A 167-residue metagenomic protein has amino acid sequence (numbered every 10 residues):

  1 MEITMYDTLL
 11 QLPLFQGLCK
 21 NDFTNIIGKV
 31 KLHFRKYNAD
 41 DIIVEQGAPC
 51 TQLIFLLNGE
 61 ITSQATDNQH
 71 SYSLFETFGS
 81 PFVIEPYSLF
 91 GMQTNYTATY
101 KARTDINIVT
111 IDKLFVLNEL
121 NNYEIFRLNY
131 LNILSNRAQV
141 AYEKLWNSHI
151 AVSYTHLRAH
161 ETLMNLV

Functional and structural regions predicted by a protein language model:
M1-A39, F78-G79, V83-I84, S88-M92: Cyclic nucleotide-binding regulatory module and flanking cytosolic helices
V30, S73-N132: Cyclic-nucleotide recognition modules
N38, L57-N58, G79, T104: A cytosolic small-molecule/anion-sensing beta-strand core signal
I42-A48: Short phosphate-coordinating micro-motif centered on Lys-Gly-acidic
T51-Q64, S80-P81: Glycine- and acidic-residue-biased ligand/ion/polar-headgroup-sensing regions
R127-E143: Long, low-complexity, charged/polar intrinsically disordered regions in eukaryotic proteins
A141-S153: Short, Lys/Arg-enriched, Trp-marked, Pro/Gly-tolerant hinge/linker segments that flank
T155-T162: Conserved small/polar residues in nucleotide/adenosyl-binding loops
